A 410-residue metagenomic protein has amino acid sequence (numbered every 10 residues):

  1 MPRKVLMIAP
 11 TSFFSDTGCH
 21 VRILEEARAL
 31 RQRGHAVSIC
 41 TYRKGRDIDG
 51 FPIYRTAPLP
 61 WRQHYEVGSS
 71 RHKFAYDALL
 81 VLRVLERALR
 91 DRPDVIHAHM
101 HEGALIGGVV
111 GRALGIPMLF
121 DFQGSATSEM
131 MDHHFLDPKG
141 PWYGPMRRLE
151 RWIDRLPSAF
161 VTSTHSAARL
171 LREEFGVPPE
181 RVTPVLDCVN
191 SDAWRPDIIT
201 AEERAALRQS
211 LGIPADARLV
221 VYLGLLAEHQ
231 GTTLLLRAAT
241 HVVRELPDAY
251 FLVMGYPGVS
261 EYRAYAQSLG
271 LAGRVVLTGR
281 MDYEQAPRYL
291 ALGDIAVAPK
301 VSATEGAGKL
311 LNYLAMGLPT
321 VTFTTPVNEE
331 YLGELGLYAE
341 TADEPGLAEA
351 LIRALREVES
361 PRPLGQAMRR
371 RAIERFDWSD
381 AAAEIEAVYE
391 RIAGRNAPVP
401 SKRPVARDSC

Functional and structural regions predicted by a protein language model:
M1-D49, T164-H165, V242, A406-C410: N-terminal subdomain of nucleotide-sugar transferases
G45, L223, Y250-R263: Glycosyltransferase donor-sugar binding loop
A78-L79, P117-L119, T127-I153, I199-E203: Nucleotide-sugar donor phosphate/pyrophosphate-binding loop at the beta->alpha transition of glycosyltransferases
L82-L89, L105, V109-A113, A126-T127 (+2 more regions): Membrane-proximal helix-turn-helix segments that form the acceptor-binding/catalytic region of lipid-linked
S166, C188: Carbohydrate-associated surface elements
E261-Q285: Nucleotide-activated donor-binding/catalytic signature segment of Leloir-type glycosyltransferases, i.e., the conserved
R288-E305, L318: Acidic donor-binding loop of glycosyltransferase active sites
G336-P345, R353-E359: Conserved acidic donor-binding segment of nucleotide-sugar-dependent glycosyltransferases
